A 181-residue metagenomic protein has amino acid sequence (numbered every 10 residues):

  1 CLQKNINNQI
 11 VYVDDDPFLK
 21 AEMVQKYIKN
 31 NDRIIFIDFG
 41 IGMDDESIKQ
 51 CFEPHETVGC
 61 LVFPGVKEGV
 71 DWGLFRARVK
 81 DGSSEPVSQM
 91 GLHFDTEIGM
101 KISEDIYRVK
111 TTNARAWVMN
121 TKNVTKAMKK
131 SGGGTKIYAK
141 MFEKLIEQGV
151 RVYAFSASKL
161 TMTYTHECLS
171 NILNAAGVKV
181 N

Functional and structural regions predicted by a protein language model:
C1-N30: N-terminal anchoring/stem segment of glycosyltransferases
Y12-D14, P64-G65, S156: Residue-level recognition of beta-strand->loop/alpha-helix junctions
V24-Q25, I48-F52, A139-E143: Short amphipathic alpha-helical segments and helix-helix/interface helices
N31-D32, T57-C60, V150: Short, high-confidence coil segments that cap the C-terminus of an alpha-helix and link into the following beta-strand
N31-M43: Short beta-strand-to-loop acidic/aromatic patch adjacent to the donor-nucleotide binding site
F36, V62, V152-S156: A structural signal for short, well-ordered beta-strand segments and their strand-loop junctions that often border
D44-G132: Conserved catalytic core of nucleotide-sugar-dependent glycosyltransferases
I106-N181: C-terminal catalytic/acceptor-binding lobe
